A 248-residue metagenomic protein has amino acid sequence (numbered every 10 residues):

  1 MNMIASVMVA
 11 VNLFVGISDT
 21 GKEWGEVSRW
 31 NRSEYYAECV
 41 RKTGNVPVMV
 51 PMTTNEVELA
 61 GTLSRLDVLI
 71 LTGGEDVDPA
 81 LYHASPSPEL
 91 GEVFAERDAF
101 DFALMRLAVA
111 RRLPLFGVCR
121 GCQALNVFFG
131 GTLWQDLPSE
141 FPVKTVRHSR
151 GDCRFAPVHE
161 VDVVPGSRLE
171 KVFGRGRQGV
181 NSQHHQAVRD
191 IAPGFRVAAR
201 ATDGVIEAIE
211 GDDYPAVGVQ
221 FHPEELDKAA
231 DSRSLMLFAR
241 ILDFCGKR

Functional and structural regions predicted by a protein language model:
M1-V118, V127-F128, W134, P138-F173 (+5 more regions): N-terminal beta1-alpha1 cap of cysteine-dependent amidohydrolase-like domains
C122-A124: Hydrophobic, aromatic-enriched interface-forming segments
